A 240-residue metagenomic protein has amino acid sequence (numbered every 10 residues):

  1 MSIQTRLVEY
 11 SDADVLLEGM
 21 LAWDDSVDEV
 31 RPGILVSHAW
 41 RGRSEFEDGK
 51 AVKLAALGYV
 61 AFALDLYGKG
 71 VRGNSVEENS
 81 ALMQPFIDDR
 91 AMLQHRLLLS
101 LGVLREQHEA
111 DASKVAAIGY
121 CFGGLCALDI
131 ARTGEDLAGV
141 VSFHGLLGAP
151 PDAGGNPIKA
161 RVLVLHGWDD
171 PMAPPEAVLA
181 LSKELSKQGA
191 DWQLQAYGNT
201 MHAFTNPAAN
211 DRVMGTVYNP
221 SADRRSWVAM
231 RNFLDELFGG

Functional and structural regions predicted by a protein language model:
M1-G240: N-terminal cap/leader regions of alpha/beta-hydrolase-fold enzymes, predominantly small-molecule hydrolases
